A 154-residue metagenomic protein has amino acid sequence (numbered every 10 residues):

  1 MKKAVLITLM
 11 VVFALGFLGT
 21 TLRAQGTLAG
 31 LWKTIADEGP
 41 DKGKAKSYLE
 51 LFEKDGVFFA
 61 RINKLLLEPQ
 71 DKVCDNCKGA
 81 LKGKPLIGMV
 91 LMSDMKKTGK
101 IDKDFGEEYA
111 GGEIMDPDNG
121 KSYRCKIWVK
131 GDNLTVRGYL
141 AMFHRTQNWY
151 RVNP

Functional and structural regions predicted by a protein language model:
M1-A4: Positively charged n-region of N-terminal signal peptides that target proteins for export
T8-G16: Bacterial N-terminal signal peptides
G19-L31: N-terminal helix-cap/turn-to-beta initiation motif at the start of protein domains
A29-F59, L67-K100, K126: Short, solvent-exposed loop/hinge segments that bridge or flank secondary-structure elements
W32-D37, A110-P117, V136-G138: Short beta-strand segments that buttress and anchor functional surface loops
L65-E68, M142: Acidic glycine-/aspartate-rich tracts in secreted/extracellular proteins
K96, K100-P117: Signature of long, low-cysteine stretches enriched in small and polar/charged residues
P117, R124-I127, N133-Q147: Short, exposed beta-strand-loop hairpins at the edges of beta-sheets in extracellular/periplasmic proteins
